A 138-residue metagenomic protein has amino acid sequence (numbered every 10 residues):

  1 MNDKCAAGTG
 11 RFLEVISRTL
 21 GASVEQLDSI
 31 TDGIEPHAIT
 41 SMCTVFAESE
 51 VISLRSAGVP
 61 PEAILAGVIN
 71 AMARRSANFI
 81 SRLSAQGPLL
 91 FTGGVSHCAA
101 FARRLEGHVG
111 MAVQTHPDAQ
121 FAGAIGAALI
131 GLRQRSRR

Functional and structural regions predicted by a protein language model:
M1-G8, G67-I69, V95, Q114-A124: Active-site nucleophile and cofactor-binding loops and adjacent substrate-binding regions of central metabolic enzymes
M1-P36: Glycine-rich phosphate-binding loop plus the immediately following alpha-helix
G10-R18, H116-R138: Glycine-rich phosphate-binding/hydrolytic loop that grips phosphoryl groups
T19-E25, V59, I80-S84, L132-R138: Short helix-capping/linker segments at secondary-structure and domain boundaries
L27-I64: A mobile "lid/hinge" subdomain adjacent to the ATP/sugar-phosphate binding pocket shared across diverse ATP-dependent
S49-I80, Q120: Adenine-nucleotide phosphate-binding core of ATP-dependent small-molecule kinases
I80-H108, A119-G123: Glycine-rich phosphate-binding loops at beta-strand->alpha-helix junctions
